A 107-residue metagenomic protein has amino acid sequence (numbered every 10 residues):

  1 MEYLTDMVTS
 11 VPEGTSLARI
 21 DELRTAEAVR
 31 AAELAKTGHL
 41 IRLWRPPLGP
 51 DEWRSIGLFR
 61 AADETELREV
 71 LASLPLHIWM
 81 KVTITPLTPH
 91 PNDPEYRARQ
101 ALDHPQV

Functional and structural regions predicted by a protein language model:
M1-V107: Conserved, structured core segments of small domains
